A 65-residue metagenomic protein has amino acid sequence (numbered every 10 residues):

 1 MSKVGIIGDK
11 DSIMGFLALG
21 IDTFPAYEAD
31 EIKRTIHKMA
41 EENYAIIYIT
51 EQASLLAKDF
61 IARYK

Functional and structural regions predicted by a protein language model:
M1-K33: N-terminal first-folded block
P25-Y27, R34-K65: Core subunits and conserved enzymes of cellular information-processing and envelope-translocation systems across
